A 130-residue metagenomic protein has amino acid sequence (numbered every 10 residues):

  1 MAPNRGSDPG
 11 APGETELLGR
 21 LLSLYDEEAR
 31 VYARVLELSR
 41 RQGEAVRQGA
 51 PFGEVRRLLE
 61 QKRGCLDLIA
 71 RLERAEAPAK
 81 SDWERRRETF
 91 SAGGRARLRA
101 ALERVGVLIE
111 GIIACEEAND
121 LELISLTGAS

Functional and structural regions predicted by a protein language model:
A2-D8, F90-S130: Short terminal interaction segments
A2-L17, E37-A50: Short, charge-rich amphipathic alpha-helices with coiled-coil/heptad character
G19-Q42: Alpha-helical bundle segments that constitute or directly flank the non-heme di-iron/ferroxidase center
V31, G64-K80, L108-C115: Amphipathic alpha-helical coiled-coil segments
V35, Q42, K62, I69-A70 (+2 more regions): Alpha-helical solenoid scaffolds that mediate protein-protein interactions, centered on TPR/SEL1-like repeats but also
V46, A50, K80, R87 (+2 more regions): Coiled-coil heptad-register positions
G53-R63, R99: Short, charged, amphipathic alpha-helical segments
R74-L98: Carboxylate-rich helix-loop segments that flank metal/cofactor sites and access channels in metalloenzymes
